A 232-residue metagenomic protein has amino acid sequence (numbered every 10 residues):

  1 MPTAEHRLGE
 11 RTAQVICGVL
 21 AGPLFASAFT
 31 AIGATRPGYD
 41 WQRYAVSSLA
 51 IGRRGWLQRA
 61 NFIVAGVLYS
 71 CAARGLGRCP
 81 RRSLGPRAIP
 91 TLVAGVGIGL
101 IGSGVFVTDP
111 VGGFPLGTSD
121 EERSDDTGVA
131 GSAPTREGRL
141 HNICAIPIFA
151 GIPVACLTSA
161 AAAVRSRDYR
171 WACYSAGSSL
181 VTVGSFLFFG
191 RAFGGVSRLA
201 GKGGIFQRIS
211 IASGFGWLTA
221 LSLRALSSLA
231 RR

Functional and structural regions predicted by a protein language model:
P2-L229: Hydrophobic, aromatic-enriched alpha-helical segments typical of multi-pass transmembrane helices
